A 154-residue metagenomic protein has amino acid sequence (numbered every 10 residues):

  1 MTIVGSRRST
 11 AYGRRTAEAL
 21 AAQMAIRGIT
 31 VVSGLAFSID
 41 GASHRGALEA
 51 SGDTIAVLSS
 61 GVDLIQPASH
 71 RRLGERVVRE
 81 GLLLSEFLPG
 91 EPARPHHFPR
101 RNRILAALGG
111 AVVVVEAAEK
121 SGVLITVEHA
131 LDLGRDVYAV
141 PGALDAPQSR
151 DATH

Functional and structural regions predicted by a protein language model:
M1-H154: Glycine-biased, small-residue-rich flexible motifs in mid-sequence functional cores and linkers
